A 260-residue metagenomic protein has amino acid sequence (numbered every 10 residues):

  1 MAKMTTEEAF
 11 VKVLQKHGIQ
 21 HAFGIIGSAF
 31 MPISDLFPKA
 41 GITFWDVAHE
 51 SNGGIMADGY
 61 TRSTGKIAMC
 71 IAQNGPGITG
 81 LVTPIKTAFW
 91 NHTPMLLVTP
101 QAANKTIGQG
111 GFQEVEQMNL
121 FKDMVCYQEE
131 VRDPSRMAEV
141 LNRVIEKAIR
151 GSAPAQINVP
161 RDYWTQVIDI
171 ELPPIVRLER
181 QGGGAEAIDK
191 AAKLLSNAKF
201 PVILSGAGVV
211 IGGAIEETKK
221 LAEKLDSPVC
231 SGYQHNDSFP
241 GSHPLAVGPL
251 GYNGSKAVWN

Functional and structural regions predicted by a protein language model:
M1-N260: N-terminal alpha/beta PP-like core and its mobile active-site loop of ThDP/TPP-dependent enzymes
